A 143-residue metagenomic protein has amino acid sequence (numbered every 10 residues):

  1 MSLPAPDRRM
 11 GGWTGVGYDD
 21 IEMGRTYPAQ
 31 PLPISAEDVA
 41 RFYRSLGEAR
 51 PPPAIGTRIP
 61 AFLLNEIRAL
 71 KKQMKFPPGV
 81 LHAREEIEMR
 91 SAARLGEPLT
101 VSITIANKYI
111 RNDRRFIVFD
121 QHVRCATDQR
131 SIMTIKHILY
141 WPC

Functional and structural regions predicted by a protein language model:
M1-R84: Hot-dog-fold acyl-thioester-processing enzymes
M1-V16, A93-C143: HotDog/MaoC-like acyl-thioester-processing domains
E22-M23, E88, Y140: Low-complexity, compositionally biased segments
A29, S35, A40-F42, M89-R90 (+3 more regions): Residues in flexible loops and secondary-structure boundaries
N65-A69, R90, I117: Short amphipathic alpha-helical patches
R84-R90, T104-I105: Short structured motifs
